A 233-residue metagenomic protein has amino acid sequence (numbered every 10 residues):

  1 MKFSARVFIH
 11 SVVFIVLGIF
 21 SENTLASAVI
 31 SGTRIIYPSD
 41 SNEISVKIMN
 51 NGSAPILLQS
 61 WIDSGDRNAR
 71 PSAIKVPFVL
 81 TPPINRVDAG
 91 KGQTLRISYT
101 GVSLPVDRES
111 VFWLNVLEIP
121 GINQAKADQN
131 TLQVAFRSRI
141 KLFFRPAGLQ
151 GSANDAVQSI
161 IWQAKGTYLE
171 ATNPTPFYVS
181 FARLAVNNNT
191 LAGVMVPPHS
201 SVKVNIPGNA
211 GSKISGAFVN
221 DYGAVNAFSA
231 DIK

Functional and structural regions predicted by a protein language model:
M1-V12: Bacterial N-terminal signal peptides that target proteins for export
S21-N23: N-terminal signal peptide c-region/cleavage motif recognized by signal peptidases
A26-M49, G151-I161: Beta-sheet-dominated interaction scaffolds and their linkers
I48-G52, L169-T175: Asparagine-centered strand-capping/turn motif at beta-strand->loop junctions
A54-I62, V179-L184: Short, hydrophobic/aromatic beta-strand segments
S64-I74, P176-S180: Short, basic/aromatic beta-hairpin or loop at an interaction surface
R70-V102, N188-S215: Intrinsically disordered, low-complexity Pro/Gly/Ser/Thr-rich segments with frequent PxxP/GP/PP motifs and embedded
T100-L149, D155, S212-K233: Terminal connector regions
